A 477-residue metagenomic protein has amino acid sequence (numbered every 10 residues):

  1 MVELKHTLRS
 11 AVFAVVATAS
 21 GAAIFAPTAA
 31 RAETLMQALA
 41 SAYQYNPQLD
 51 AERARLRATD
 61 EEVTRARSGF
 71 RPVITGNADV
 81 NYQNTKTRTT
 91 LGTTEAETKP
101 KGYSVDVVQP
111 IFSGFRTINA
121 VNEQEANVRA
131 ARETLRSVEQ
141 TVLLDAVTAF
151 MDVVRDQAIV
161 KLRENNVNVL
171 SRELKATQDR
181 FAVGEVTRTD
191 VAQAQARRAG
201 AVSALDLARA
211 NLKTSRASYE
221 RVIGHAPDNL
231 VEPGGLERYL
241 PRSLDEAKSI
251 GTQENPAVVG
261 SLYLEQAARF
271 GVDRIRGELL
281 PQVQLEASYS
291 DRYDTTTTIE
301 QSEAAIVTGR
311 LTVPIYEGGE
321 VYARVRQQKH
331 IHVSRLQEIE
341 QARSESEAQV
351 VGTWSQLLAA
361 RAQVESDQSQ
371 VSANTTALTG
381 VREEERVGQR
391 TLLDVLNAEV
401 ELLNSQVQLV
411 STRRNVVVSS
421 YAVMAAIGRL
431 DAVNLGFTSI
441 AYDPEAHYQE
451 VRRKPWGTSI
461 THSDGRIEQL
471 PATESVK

Functional and structural regions predicted by a protein language model:
V2-H6, T141-T252, T353-Q356, A360 (+5 more regions): Periplasmic alpha-helical coiled-coil/stalk elements that build and connect Gram-negative outer-membrane
V2-K5, V410-K477: Acidic, low-complexity, intrinsically disordered peripheral segments
V2-T18, T28: Bacterial N-terminal signal peptides that target proteins for export
A30-D79, T85, I111, P227-E265 (+4 more regions): Bacterial Sec-pathway N-terminal export signals of envelope proteins
R31-D152, D156, V160, L170-S171 (+4 more regions): Short flexible linkers and secondary-structure junctions
Q37, P100-G102, T148, Q193 (+3 more regions): Transmembrane beta-barrel architecture of outer-membrane proteins
D50-A54, T64-R71, T75, E97 (+11 more regions): Sec/SRP-type N-terminal targeting helices
T98-G102, G271, D294-T296, S302-T308: Transmembrane beta-barrel architecture of outer membranes
